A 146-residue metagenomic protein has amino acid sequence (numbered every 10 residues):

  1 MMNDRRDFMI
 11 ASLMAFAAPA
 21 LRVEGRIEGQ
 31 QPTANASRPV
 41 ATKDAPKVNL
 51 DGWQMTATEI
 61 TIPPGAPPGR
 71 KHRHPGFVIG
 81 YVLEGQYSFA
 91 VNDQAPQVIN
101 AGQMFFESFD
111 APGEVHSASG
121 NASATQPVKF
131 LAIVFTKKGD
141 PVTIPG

Functional and structural regions predicted by a protein language model:
M1-P19: N-terminal secretory signal peptides and thylakoid transit peptides that target proteins across membranes
A20-D44: C-terminal segment of N-terminal export signals and the immediately downstream linker at the start of the mature
N35-K71, I133: A short glycine-rich, His/Asp/Glu-containing loop-to-beta-strand
N49, R73, Y81, V98 (+1 more regions): Extracellular/periplasmic catalytic domains that process cell-envelope and extracellular macromolecules
P64-A66, P75, S117: N-terminal post-signal-peptidase region of extra-cytosolic proteins
G76-Q94, Q103: Glycine- and acidic-residue-biased ligand/ion/polar-headgroup-sensing regions
Q94-A111: Short acidic-glycine-tyrosine-enriched beta hairpin
P96, A111-D140: Ligand-binding loop in jelly-roll beta-barrel domains
